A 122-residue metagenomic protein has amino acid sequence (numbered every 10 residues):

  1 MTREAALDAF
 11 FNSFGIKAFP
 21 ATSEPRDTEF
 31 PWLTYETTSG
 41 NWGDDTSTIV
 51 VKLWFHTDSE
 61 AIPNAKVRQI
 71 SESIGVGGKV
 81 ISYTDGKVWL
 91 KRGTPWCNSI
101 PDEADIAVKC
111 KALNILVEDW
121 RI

Functional and structural regions predicted by a protein language model:
M1-T22, E36-I122: Charged, amphipathic alpha-helical segments and their flanking helix caps
T28-E29, G43: Contiguous segments within soluble domain cores/interaction surfaces
E29-T37: A short, hydrophobic beta-strand-centered structural micro-motif
